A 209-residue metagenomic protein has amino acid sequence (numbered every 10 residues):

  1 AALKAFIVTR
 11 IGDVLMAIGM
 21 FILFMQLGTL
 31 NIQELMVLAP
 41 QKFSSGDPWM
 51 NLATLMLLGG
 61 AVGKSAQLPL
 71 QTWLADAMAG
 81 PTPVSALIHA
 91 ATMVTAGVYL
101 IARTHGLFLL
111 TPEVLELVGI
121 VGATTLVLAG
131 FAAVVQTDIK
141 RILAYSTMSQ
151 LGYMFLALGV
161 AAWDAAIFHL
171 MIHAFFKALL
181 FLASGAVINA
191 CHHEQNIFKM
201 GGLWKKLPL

Functional and structural regions predicted by a protein language model:
A1-L209: ...captures the hydrophobic TM-helix bundle architecture rather than a specific catalytic motif, and can also fire on
